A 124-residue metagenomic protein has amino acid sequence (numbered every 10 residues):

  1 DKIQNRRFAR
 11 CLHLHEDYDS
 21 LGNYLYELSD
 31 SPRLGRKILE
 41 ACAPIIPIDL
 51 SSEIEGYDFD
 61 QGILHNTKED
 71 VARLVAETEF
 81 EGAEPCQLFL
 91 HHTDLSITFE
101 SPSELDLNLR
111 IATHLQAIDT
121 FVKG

Functional and structural regions predicted by a protein language model:
D1-G124: Structured catalytic-domain cores with a bias toward divalent-metal coordination
